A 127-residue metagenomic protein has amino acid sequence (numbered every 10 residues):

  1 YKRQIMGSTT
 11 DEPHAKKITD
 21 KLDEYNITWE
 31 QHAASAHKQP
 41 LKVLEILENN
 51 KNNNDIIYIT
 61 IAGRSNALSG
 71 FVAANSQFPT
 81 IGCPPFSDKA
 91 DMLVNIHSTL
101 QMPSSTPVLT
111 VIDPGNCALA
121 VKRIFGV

Functional and structural regions predicted by a protein language model:
Y1: Conserved small/polar residues in nucleotide/adenosyl-binding loops
I5-M6, T60-A62, G82-P84, L109-D113: Short beta-strand segments
M6-P13, K17, E30-H32, D91-V127: C-terminal binding/interaction regions
A15-K16, L41-E45, S69-A73, L93-V94 (+1 more regions): Short, well-ordered secondary-structure micro-motifs
T19-W29: Short helix-loop-beta junction
E30-K42: Short beta->alpha junction loops
E45-P84: Glycine-rich phosphate-binding loop
L68-T106: Long, charge-patterned amphipathic alpha-helical coiled-coil/hairpin "stalk" segments used as oligomerization
